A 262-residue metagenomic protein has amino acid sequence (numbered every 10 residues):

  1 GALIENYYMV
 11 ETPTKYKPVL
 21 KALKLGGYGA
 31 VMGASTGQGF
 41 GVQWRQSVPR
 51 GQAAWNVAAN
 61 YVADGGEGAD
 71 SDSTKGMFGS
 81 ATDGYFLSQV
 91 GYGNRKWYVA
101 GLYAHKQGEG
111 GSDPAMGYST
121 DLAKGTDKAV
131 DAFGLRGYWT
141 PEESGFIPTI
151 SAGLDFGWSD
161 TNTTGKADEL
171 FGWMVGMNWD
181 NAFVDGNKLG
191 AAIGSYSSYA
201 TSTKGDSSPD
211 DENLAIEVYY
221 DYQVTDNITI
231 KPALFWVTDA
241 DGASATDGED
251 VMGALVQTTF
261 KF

Functional and structural regions predicted by a protein language model:
G1-A2, V57-A63, G101-H105, I150-F156 (+4 more regions): Transmembrane beta-barrel strands of outer-membrane/channel proteins
G1-G66, G91-R95, A167, M174-T201: Outer membrane beta-barrel
E5-Y8, L25, V62-M77, K106-K124 (+3 more regions): Sequence/structural signature of outer-membrane beta-barrel proteins
A34-Q38, T82-F86, A129-F133, A167-W173 (+2 more regions): Residues that define the transmembrane beta-barrel architecture of outer-membrane proteins
F40-W44, S88-N94, L135-W139, L154 (+3 more regions): Residues on the lipid-exposed face of transmembrane beta-strands in outer-membrane beta-barrel proteins
V48-A59, Y92-G101, G108-E109, F133-L135 (+3 more regions): Repeated loop/turn-to-beta-strand initiation elements of outer-membrane beta-barrel proteins
N178-I230: C-terminal hydrophobic structural anchor segments that stabilize assembly/packing rather than catalytic chemistry
L214-F262: Predominantly the C-terminal beta-signal and adjacent terminal strand-loop region of outer-membrane beta-barrel
